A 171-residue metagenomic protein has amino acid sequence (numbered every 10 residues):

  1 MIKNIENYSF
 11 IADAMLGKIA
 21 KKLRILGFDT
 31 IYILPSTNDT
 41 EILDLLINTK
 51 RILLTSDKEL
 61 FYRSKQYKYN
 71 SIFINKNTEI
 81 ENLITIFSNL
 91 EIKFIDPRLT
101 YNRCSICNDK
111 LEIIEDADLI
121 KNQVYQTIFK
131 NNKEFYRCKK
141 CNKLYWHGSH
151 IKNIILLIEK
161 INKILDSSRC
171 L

Functional and structural regions predicted by a protein language model:
M1-L99: Long, charged N-terminal interaction/targeting segments
S56, H147-G148: Replace "coordinates the UDP/GDP/TDP-sugar" with "coordinates nucleotide-activated sugar donors
P97-Y101, N131-E134: Short metal-coordination and nucleic-acid-contact micro-motifs, chiefly zinc-binding Cys/His arrays
C104-C107, C138-C141: Short cysteine-rich clusters marking metal-coordination/redox-active sites
D109-D116, W146: Short functional micro-motifs and their immediate structural scaffolds
D116-N122, H150-K160: Short cysteine/histidine-rich zinc-coordinating motifs and their immediately flanking basic loops
K121-E134: Short linker/helix segments within small regulatory modules
